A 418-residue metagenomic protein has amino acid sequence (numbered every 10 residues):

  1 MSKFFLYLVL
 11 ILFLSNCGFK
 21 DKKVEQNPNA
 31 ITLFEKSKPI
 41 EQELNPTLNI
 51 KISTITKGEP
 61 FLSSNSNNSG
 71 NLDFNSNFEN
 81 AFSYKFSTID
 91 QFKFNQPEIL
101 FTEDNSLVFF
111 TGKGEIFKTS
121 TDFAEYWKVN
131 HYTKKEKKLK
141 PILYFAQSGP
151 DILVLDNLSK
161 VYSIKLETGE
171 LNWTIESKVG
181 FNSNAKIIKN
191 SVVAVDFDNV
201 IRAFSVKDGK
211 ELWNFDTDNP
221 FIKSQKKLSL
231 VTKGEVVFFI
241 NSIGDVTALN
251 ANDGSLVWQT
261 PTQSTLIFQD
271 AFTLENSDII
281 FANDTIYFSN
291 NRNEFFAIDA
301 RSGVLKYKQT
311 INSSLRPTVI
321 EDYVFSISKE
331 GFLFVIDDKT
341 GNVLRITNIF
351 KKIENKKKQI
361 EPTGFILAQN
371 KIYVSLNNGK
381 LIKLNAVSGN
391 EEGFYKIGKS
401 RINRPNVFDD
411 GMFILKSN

Functional and structural regions predicted by a protein language model:
L14-Q42: Bacterial Sec signal peptide processing site at the extreme N-terminus
E41-K113: Beta-strand-rich domains and repeat architectures in extracellular enzymes and scaffolds, especially beta-propellers
E43, G58, F82-F101, E125-A146 (+6 more regions): Extracytoplasmic beta-rich repeat domains
F117, Y162, R202, E211 (+5 more regions): WD40 beta-propeller blade core
S120-A124, K165-G169, S205-G209, N250-G254 (+3 more regions): Short loop/turn segments that connect beta-strands within beta-propeller blades
V319-I320, S326-I336, N342-K383: Loop/turn-rich, solvent-exposed surfaces of beta-rich toroidal or solenoidal domains
